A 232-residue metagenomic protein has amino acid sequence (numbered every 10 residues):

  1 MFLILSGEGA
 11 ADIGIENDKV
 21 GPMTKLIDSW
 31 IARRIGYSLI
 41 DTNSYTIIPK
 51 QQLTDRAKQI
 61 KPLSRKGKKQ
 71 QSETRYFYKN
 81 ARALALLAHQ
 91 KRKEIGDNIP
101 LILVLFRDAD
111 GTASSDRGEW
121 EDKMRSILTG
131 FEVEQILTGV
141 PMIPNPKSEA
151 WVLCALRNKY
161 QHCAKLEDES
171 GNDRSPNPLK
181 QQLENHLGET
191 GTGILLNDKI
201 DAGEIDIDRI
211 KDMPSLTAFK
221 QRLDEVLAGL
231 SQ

Functional and structural regions predicted by a protein language model:
M1, P100-L101, E134-G139: Short glycine-/polar-rich loops that comprise or flank the Walker A/P-loop and associated switch/sensor motifs
M1-Y78: Domain-level signal for Mg2+-assisted phosphodiester chemistry and nucleotide/NA-binding surfaces in nucleic-acid
I4-A10, I99-T112: Acidic beta-strand-to-loop metal/phosphate-binding motif
P22-L26, T74-Q90, S114-G130: Well-ordered, non-membrane alpha-helical segments in soluble/globular domains
L26, W30, K123, I127 (+3 more regions): Charge-rich, solvent-exposed alpha-helical interaction surfaces
N80-F106: Ordered, amphipathic secondary-structure segments that act as subunit-interaction surfaces in large macromolecular
R107-G193: Activity-critical C-terminal alpha-helical subdomain
G193-Q232: Charged phosphate-binding loop/patch that engages nucleotide di/tri-phosphates or the phosphate backbone of nucleic
